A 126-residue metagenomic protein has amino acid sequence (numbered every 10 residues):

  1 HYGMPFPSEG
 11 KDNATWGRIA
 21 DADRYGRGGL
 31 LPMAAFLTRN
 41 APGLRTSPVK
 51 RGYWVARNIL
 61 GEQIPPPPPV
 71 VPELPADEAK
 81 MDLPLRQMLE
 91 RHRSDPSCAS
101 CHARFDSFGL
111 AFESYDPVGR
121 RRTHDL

Functional and structural regions predicted by a protein language model:
H1-E9: Gly/Pro-rich turn-and-neighbor structural signature
E9-R18: Non-catalytic terminal/accessory segments
I19-L126: Sequence context surrounding c-type heme c attachment/ligation sites in exported
